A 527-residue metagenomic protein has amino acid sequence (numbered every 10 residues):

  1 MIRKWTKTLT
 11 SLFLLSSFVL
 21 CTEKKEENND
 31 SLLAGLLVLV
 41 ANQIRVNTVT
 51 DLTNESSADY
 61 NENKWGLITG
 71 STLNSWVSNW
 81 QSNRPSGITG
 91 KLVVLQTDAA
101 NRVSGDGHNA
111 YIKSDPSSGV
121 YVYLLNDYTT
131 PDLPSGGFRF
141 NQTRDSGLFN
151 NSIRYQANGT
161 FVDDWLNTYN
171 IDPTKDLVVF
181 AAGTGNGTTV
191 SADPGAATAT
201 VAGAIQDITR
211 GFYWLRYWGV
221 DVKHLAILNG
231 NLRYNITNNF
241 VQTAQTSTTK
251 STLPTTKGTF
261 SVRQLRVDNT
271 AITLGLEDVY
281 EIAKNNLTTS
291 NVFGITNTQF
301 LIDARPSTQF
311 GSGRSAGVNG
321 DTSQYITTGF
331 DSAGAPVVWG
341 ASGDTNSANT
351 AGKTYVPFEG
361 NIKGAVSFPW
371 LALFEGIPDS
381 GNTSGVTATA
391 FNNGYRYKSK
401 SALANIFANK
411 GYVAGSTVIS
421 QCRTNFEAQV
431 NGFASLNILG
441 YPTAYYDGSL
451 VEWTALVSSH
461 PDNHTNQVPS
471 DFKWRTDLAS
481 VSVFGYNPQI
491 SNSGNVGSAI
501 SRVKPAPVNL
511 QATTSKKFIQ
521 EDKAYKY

Functional and structural regions predicted by a protein language model:
M1-L9: Bacterial N-terminal signal peptides that target proteins for export
V19-L20: C-terminal motif of bacterial Sec signal peptides marking the signal peptidase cleavage site
E23: Short, conserved catalytic or interaction motifs in soluble domains
E26-Y527: Cytosolic catalytic domains that perform sulfur/thiol-centered chemistry
